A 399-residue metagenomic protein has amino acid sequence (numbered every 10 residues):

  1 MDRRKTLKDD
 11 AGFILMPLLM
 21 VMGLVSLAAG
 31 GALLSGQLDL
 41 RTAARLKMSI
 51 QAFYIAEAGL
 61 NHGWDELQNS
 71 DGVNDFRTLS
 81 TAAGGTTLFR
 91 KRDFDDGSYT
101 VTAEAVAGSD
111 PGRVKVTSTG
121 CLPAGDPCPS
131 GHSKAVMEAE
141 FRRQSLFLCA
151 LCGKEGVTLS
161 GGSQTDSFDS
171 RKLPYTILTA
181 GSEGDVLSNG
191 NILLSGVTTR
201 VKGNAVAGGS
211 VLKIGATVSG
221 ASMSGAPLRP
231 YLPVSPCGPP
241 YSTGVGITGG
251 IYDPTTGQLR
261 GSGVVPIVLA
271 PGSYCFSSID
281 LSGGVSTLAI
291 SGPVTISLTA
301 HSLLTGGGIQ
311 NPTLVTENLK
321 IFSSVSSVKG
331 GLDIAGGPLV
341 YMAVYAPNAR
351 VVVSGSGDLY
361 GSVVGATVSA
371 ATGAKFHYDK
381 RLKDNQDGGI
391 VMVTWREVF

Functional and structural regions predicted by a protein language model:
D2-K154, G388-F399: Beta-strand/loop motifs with alternating small/hydrophobic and polar/acidic residues, enriched in the first structured
K115, P129-V136, E140-F399: Primarily marks folded extracellular/lumenal domains of secretory and cell-surface proteins
